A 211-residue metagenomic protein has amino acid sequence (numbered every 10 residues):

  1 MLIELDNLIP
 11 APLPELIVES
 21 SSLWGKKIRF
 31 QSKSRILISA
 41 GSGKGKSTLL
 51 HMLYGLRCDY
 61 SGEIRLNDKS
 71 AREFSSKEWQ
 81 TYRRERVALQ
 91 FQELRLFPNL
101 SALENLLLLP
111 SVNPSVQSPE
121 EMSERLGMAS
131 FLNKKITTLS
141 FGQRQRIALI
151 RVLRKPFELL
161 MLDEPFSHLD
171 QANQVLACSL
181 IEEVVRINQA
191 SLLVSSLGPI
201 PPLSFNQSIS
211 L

Functional and structural regions predicted by a protein language model:
Y54: Helix-to-loop junction immediately C-terminal to a conserved catalytic motif
G62-E73: Conserved ABC transporter NBD signature motif
A71-A88: ABC ATPase NBD coupling module
E93, N99-V112: Q-loop/switch helix immediately C-terminal to the Walker
V116-F131: Conserved ABC ATPase "signature" region
K135-L139, Q143-Q145: Conserved ABC ATPase signature
L160-E164: Catalytic Walker B motif of ABC-type/P-loop ATPase nucleotide-binding domains
